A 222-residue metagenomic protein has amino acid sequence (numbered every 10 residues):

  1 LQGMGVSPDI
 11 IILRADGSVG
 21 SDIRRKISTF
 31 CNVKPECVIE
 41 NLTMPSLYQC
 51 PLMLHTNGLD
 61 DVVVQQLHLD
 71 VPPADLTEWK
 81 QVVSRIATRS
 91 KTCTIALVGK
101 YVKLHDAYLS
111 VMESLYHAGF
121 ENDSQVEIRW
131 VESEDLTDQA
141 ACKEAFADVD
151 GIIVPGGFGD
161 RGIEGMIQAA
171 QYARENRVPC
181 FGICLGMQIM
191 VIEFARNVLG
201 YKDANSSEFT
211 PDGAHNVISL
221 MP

Functional and structural regions predicted by a protein language model:
Q2-P222: N-terminal beta1-alpha1 cap of cysteine-dependent amidohydrolase-like domains
